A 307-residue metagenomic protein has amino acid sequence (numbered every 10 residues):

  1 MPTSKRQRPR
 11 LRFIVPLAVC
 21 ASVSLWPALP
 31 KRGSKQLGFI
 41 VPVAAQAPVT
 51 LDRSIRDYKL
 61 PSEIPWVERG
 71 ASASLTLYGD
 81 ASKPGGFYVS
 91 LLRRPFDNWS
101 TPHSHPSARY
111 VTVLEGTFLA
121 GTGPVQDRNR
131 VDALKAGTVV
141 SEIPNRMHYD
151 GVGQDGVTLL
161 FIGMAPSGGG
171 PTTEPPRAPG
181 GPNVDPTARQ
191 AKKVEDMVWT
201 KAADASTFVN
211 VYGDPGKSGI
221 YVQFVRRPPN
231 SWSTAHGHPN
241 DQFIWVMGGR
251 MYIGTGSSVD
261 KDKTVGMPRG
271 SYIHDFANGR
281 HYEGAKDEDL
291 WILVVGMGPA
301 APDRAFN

Functional and structural regions predicted by a protein language model:
M1-P9: N-terminal secretory signal peptides that target proteins for export/translocation
I14-S24: Bacterial N-terminal signal peptides
L37-Y88, T172-Y221, N307: A short, N-terminal "cap"/entry segment at the start of jelly-roll beta-barrel domains of the cupin/DSBH fold
Y88-H105, P144, Y221-H238, F276-N278: Conserved short histidine dyad/triad with adjacent acidic residue
P95-F96, H105-V125, P228-S231, H238-S258: Glycine- and acidic-residue-biased ligand/ion/polar-headgroup-sensing regions
S100-P102, A120-G121, E142, M147-Q154 (+4 more regions): Short beta-strand His + acidic residue motifs that chelate non-heme Fe in jelly-roll/DSBH and cupin folds
P124-R146, S257-G279: Short acidic-glycine-tyrosine-enriched beta hairpin
P144-G168, G266-P268, A277-P302: Ligand-binding loop in jelly-roll beta-barrel domains
